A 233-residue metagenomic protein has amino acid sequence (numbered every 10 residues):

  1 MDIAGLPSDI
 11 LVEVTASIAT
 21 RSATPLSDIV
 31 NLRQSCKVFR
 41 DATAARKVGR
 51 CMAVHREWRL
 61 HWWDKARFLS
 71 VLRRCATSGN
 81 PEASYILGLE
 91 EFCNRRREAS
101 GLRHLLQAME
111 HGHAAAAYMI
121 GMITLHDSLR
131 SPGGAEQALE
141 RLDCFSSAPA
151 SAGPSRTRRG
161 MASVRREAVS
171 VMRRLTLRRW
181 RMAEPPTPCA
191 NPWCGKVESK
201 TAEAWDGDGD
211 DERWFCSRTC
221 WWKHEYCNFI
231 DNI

Functional and structural regions predicted by a protein language model:
M1-G5, R218-W221, I230-I233: CRL adaptor-proximal regions
M1-I86, E90, E98-L102: Skp1-binding F-box subdomain of Cullin-RING ligase substrate receptors
R40, A76, F92, M109 (+2 more regions): A conserved position within tetratricopeptide repeats
S78-P81, H111-A114, D127: Short helix-capping/linker turns of helical repeat alpha-solenoids
Y85-L87, Y118-G121, A135-E136: Alpha-solenoid helical repeat scaffolds
G88-R97, H126-S131: Short coil/turn linking the two alpha-helices of tandem helical-hairpin repeats
M109-E110, A114, R130-S151: TPR/TPR-like (Sel1-like) alpha-helical repeat modules
I120-L129, G153-M182, P186: TPR/TPR-like alpha-solenoid helical repeat scaffolds
